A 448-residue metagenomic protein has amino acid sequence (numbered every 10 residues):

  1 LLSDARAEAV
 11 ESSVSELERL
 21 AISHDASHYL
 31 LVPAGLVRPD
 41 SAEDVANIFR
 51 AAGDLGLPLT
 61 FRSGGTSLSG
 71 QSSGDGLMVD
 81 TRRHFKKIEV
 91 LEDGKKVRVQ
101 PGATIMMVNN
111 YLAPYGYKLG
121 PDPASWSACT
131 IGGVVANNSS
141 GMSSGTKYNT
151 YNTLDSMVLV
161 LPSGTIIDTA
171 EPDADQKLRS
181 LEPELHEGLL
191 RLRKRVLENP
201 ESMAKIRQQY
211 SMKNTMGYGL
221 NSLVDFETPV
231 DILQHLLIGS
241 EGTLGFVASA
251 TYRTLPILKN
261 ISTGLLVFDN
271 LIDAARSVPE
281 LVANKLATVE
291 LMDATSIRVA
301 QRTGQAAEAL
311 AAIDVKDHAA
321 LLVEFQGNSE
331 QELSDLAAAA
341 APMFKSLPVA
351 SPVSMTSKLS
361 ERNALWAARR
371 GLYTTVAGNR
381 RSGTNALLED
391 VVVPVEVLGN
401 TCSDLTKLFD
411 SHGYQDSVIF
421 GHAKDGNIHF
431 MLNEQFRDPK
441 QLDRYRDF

Functional and structural regions predicted by a protein language model:
L1-A9, N47-L55, Y111, R276-K285 (+3 more regions): Generic non-transmembrane alpha-helical segments
L1-D54, G64-K95, A124, P172 (+5 more regions): N-terminal flexible segment immediately upstream of the FAD-binding catalytic core in FAD-dependent oxidoreductases
S27-L59, T81-P123, S139-R191, P256-D269 (+2 more regions): N-terminal glycine-rich flavin-associated loop
D44-P58, L112-C129, G217-L237, A364-A367 (+3 more regions): Short, hydrophobic/aliphatic alpha-helical segments
L59-F61, L68, G264, A274 (+3 more regions): Extended, hydrophobic alpha-helical segments in both membrane/secreted and soluble proteins
V134-A136, S143-K147, L154-R370, T374 (+2 more regions): C-terminal substrate-binding/cap subdomain adjacent to the FAD-binding core in PCMH-type and related FAD-linked
N379-T406: Signature for HUH/AEP ssDNA processing cores
